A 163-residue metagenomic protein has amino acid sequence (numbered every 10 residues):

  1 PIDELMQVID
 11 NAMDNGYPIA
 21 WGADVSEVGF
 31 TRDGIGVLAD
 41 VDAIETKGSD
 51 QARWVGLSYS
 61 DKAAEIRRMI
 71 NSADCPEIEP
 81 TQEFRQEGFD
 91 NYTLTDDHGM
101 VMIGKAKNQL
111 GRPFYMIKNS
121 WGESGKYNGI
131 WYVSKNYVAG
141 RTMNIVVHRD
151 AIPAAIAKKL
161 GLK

Functional and structural regions predicted by a protein language model:
P1-K163: Active-site signature of cysteine proteases
